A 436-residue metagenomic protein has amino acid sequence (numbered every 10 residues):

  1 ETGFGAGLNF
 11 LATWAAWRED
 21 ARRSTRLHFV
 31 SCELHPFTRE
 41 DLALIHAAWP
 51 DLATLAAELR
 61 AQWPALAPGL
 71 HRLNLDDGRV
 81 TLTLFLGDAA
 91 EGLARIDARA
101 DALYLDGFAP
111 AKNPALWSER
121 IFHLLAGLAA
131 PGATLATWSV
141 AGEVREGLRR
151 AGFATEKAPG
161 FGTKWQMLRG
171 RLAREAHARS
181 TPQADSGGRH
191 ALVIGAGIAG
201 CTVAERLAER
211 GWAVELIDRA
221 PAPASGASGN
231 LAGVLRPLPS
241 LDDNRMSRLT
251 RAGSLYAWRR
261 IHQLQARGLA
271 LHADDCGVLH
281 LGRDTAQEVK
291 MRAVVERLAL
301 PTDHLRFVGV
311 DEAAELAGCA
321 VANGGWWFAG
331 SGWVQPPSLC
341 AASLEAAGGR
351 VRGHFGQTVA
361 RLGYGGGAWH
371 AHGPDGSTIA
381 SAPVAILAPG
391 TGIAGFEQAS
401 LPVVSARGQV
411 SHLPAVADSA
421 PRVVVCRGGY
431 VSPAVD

Functional and structural regions predicted by a protein language model:
E1-A61: SAM cofactor-binding core of SAM-dependent methyltransferases, primarily the Rossmann-like beta-alpha-beta module
L44-A94: S-adenosyl-L-methionine
A94-A102: A short acidic, Gly/Pro-enriched loop at the edge of an enzyme's catalytic core that lines a small-molecule cofactor
S118-P131: A short glycine-rich, Lys/Arg-flanked "PGG" loop and its adjoining helix->strand segment in the class I
A136, S247-G253, R283-Q287, W326-E345: Short beta-strand to alpha-helix junction loop
A176-R210, R219, A227-P239, L269-D274 (+1 more regions): Active-site substrate-recognition segment that forms the wall of the catalytic cavity or substrate channel
G233-L316: Dinucleotide-binding Rossmann-like beta1-alpha1 core, especially the glycine-rich loop that anchors the ADP
W326-G373, A380, A388: Helical element adjacent to the flavin cofactor pocket in flavoenzyme catalytic cores
